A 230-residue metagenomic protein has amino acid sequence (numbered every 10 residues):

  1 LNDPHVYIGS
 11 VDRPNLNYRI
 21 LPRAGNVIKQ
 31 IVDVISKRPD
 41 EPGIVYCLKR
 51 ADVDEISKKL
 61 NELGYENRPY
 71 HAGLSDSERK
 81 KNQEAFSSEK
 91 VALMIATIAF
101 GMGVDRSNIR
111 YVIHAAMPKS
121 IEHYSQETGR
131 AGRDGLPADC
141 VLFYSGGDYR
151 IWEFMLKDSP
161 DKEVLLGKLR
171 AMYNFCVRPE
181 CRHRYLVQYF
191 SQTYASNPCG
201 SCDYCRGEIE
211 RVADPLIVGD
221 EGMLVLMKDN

Functional and structural regions predicted by a protein language model:
L1-G167, Y194-S196, S201-Y204: Helicase motor core with emphasis on the C-terminal RecA-like subdomain
W152, P160-N230: C-terminal accessory/connector segments of nucleic-acid motor ATPases
